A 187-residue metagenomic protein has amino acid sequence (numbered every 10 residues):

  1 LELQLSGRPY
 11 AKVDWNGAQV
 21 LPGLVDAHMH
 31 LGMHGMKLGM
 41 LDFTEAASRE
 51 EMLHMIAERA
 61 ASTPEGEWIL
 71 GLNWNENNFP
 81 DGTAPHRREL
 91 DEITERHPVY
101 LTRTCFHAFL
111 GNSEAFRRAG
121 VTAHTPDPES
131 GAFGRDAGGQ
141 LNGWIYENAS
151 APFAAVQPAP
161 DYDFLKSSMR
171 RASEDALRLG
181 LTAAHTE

Functional and structural regions predicted by a protein language model:
L1-E187: Divalent metal-binding segments
